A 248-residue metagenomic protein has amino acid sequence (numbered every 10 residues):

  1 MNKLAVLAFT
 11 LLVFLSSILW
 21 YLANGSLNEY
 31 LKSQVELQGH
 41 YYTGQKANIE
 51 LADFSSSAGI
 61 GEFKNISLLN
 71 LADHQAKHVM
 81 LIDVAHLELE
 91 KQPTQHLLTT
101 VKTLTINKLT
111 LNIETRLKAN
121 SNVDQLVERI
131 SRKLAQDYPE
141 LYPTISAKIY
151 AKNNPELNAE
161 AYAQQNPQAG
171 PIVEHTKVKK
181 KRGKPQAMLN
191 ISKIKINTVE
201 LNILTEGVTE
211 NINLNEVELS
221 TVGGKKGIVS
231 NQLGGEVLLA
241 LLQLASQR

Functional and structural regions predicted by a protein language model:
M1-L7, L51-S55, P93: Short, functional N-terminal and low-complexity linear motifs
M1-T43: N-terminal type II signal-anchor transmembrane helix that functions as the membrane-insertion/stop-transfer segment
L4-L12, I60-L68, I82: An N-terminal domain-start capping segment
T10, F14, I18-L22, K46 (+4 more regions): A near-ubiquitous, low-amplitude feature marking generic local secondary-structure context
E29, S57-I60, A76-L81: Generic alpha-helical scaffold signal
Y41-D73, N197: N-terminal leader/targeting pre-sequences
L68-T221, K226-R248: Secondary-structure transition motifs
